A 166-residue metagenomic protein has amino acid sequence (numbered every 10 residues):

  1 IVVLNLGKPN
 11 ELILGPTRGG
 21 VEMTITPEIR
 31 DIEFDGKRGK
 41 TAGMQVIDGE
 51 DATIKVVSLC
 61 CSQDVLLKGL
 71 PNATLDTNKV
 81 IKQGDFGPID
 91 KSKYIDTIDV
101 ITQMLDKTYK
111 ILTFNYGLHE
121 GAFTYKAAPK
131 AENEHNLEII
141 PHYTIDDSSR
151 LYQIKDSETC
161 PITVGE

Functional and structural regions predicted by a protein language model:
I1-L66, N115-E134: Solvent-exposed edge beta-strands and adjacent loop segments that serve as assembly or binding interfaces
L4-L6, T24, G84, S157 (+1 more regions): Compositionally biased, intrinsically disordered low-complexity segments
T24, E33, I98-I101, E158-C160: Intrinsically disordered, low-complexity regions of eukaryotic proteins
T53-V57, T97-I101, N136-I140: Beta-strand secondary-structure signal
D64-F114: Short helix-loop boundary/capping segments
T108-E166: Mixed-charge, glycine-accented linear interaction segment located at domain edges/termini
